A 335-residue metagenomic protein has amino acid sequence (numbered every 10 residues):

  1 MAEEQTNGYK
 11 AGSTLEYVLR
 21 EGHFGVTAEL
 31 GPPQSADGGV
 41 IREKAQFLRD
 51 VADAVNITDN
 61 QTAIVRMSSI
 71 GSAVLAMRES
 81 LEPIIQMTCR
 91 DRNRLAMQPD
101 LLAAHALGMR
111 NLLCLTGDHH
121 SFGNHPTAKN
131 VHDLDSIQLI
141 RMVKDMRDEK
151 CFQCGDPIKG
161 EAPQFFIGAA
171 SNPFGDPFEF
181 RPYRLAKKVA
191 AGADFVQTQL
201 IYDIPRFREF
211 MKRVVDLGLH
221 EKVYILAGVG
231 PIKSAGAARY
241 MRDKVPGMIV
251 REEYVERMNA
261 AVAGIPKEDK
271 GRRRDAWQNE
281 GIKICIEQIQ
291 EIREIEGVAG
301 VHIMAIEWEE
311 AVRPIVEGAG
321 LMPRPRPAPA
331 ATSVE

Functional and structural regions predicted by a protein language model:
M1-G31, S35-G39, E43, C151-F165 (+1 more regions): N-terminal amphipathic alpha-helix/helix-capping segment at the start of soluble metabolic enzymes
G8-Y9, D37-G39, A63-L75, N93-P99 (+5 more regions): Active-site-adjacent beta->alpha loops and helix N-cap segments on the catalytic face of soluble alpha/beta enzymes
G25-V40, Q61, P83-L95, F165-R181 (+1 more regions): Active-site mouth loops of central-metabolism enzymes
E29, V55, A104, K188 (+3 more regions): Conserved, mostly hydrophobic/aromatic
V51-D91: Active-site cofactor/substrate anionic-group-binding motifs, chiefly glycine- and Lys/Arg-rich phosphate-binding loops
V55-V65, M87-T88, C114, D194-D203 (+2 more regions): Catalytic beta/alpha-barrel core
C89-L107: Glycine-rich anion/phosphate-binding loops
N130-G160, A170-G175, L217-Q288, E307 (+1 more regions): Active-site pocket-lining/capping segments in soluble small-molecule metabolic enzymes
